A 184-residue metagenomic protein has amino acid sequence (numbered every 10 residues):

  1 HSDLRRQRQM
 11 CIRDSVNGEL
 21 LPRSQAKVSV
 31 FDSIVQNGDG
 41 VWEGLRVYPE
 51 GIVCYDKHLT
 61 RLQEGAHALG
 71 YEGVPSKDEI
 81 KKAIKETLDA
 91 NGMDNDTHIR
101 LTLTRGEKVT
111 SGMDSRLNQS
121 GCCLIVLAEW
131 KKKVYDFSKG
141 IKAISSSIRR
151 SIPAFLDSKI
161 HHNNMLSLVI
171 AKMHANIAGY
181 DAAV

Functional and structural regions predicted by a protein language model:
H1-I12: Single conserved hydrophobic/aromatic residue that forms the stacking wall/gate of nucleotide- or nucleobase-binding
F31-S33: Active-site microenvironments that recognize anionic phosphate/pyrophosphate groups
E43-V47: Long amphipathic alpha-helical segments
G51, Y55, T60-A83: N-terminal leader/propeptide and maturation segments of large enzyme subunits in energy/redox metabolism and hydrolases
K81-Y180: Extended Lys/Arg-rich, glycine-bearing segments that form polyanion-binding/interaction patches within enzyme domains
A183-V184: Glycine- and Gly-Pro-enriched alpha-helical subdomains that act as flexible, kink-prone "lid/hinge" or packing modules
